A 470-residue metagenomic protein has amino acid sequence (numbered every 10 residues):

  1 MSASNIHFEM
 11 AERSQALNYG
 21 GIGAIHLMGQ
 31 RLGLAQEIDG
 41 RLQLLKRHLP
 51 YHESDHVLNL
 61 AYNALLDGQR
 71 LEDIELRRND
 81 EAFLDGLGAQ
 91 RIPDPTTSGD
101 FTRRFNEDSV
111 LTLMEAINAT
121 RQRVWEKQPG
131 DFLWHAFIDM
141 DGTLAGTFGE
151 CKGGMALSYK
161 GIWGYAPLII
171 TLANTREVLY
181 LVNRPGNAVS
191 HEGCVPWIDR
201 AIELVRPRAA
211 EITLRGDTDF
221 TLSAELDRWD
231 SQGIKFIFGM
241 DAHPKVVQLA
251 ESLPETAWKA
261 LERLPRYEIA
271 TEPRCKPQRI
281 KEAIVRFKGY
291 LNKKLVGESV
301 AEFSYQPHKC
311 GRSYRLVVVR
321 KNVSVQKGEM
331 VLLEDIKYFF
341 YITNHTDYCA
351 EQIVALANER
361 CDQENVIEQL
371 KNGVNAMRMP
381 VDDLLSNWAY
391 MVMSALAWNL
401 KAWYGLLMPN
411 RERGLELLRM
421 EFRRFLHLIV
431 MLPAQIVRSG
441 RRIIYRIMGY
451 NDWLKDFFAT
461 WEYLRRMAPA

Functional and structural regions predicted by a protein language model:
M1-A188, C194-P207, W229, G405 (+1 more regions): Dynamic "connector" segments at or just before major functional cores
S2-A11, K235-V366, N372, A459-A470: An anionic, glycine-rich sequence signature occurring as long contiguous blocks
Q15-A16, K46-D55, V331, V381-Y390 (+1 more regions): Structural motif
N59-L60, I74, I92-D94, S98 (+8 more regions): Short, conserved catalytic/metal-binding motifs centered on acidic residues
R70-D73, T147-G149, V178-Y180, A224 (+6 more regions): Short helix/loop capping segments that flank catalytic or ligand/cofactor-binding pockets
I74, A350-L384, W388-A389, M393 (+1 more regions): Short amphipathic alpha-helical "interface-anchor" segments enriched in bulky aromatics
S190-K245: Domain-level cores of phosphate- or acyl-group-handling catalytic modules
N399-R446: C-terminal structured "cap/appendage" subdomains that terminate the fold
